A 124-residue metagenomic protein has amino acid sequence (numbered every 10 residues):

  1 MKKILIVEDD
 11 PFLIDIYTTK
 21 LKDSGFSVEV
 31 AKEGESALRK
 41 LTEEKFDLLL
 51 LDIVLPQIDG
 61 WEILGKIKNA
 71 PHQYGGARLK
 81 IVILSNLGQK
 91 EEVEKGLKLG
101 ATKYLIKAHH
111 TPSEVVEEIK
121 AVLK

Functional and structural regions predicted by a protein language model:
E8: Conserved acidic carboxylate
P11-E29: Two-component/phosphorelay signaling modules centered on CheY-like receiver
V30-L48: Acidic, metal-coordinating helix/loop segments flanking the phosphotransfer/catalytic sites of two-component signaling
D52, S85: Active-site residues of response regulator receiver
P56, Q89: The feature encodes the CheY-like receiver
E114-K124: Receiver (REC) domain switch/output surface
